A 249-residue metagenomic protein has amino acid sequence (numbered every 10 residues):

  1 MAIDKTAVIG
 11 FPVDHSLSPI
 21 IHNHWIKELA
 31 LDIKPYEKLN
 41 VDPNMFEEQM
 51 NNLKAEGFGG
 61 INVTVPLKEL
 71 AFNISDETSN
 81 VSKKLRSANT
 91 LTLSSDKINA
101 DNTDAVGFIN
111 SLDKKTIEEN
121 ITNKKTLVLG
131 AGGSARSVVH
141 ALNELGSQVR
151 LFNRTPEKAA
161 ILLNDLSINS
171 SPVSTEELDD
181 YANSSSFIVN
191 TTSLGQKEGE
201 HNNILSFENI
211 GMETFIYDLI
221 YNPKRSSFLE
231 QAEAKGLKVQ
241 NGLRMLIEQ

Functional and structural regions predicted by a protein language model:
A2-E118, R225: Phosphate/diphosphate ligand-binding glycine-rich loop within oxidoreductases
G10, A100-A105, L112, T122-N143 (+1 more regions): Glycine-rich adenosine-cofactor-binding loop
E37, R150, Q240: Conserved beta-strand positions in the Rossmann-like core of class I SAM-dependent methyltransferases
N110, K114, Y221-N222, K238-Q249: Active-site capping/gating segments
E118-K125, G211-M212: Short helix-loop-beta connector
E144-Q148, K235-K238: Conserved S-adenosyl-L-methionine
L145-L166: NAD(P)-binding Rossmann-fold cofactor-contacting core
S167-Q240: Rossmann-like adenosine-cofactor binding region
